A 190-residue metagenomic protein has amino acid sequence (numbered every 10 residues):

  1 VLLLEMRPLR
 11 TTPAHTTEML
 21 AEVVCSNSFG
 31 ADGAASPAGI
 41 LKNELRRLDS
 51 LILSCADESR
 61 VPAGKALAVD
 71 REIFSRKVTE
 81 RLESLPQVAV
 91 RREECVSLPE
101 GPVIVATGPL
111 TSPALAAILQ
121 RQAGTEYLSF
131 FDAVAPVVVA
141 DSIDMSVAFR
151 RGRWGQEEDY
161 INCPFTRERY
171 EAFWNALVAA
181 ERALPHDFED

Functional and structural regions predicted by a protein language model:
L2-C55, A123: N-terminal FAD cofactor-binding segment of flavoenzymes
R7, E72, R81-D190: Predominantly flavin-linked oxidoreductase catalytic cores and closely associated redox partners
A14-T17, K65-A66, G101-V103: Short secondary-structure transition/capping segments
H15, M19, S36, I40-N43 (+6 more regions): Generic alpha-helix structural propensity
L20-C25, G30, L41-K42, D49-S54 (+6 more regions): Generic, ordered loop/turn and secondary-structure boundary motif
A31-A35, G64-A68, E72, V105: Short gly/ser-rich anion-binding loops that grip negatively charged ligand groups
S36, C55-V61, H186-D190: Short coil/turn segments at secondary-structure boundaries
I40-E44, L48-A89: N-terminal Rossmann-like dinucleotide/flavin-binding domain of flavoprotein oxidoreductases that bind FAD/FMN
